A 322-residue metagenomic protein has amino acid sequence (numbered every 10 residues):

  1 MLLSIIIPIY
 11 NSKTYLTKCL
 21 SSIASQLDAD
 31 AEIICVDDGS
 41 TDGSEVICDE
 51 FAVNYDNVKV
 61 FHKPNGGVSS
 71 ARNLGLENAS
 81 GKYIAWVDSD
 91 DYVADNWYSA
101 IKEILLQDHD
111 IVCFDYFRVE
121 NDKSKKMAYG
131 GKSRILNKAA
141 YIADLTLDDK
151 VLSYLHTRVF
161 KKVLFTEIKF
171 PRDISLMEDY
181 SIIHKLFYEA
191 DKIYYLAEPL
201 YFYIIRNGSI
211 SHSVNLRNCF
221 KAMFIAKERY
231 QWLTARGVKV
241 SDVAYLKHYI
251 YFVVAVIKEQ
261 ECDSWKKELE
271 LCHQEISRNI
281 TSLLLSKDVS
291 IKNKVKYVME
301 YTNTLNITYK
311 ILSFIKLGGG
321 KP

Functional and structural regions predicted by a protein language model:
Y15-T17, D42-E50, Y92, N96: Acidic helix N-cap motif at the loop->helix transition within catalytic regions of sugar-transfer enzymes
S21-D30: Short, acidic, metal-binding catalytic loop of nucleotide-sugar glycosyltransferases
S22, D37-V46, P64, D88: A conserved acidic beta->alpha catalytic loop
K63-A79: Glycine-rich, basic loop-to-helix element that forms the pyrophosphate-binding segment of sugar-nucleotide handling
I84: Short aromatic/hydrophobic "clamp" motif used to bind/position activated sugar donors
S89-I193, I204, G208-V214: Donor-binding/catalytic cores of nucleotide-activated saccharide and glycerol-phosphate transferases/polymerases
L200-R206, S213-V240, F252-A255, E259-I280: Catalytic core of nucleotide-sugar-dependent glycosyltransferases
C262-P322: Membrane-interface aromatic/basic loop that binds lipid-linked glycans or pyrophosphate carriers, typified by
